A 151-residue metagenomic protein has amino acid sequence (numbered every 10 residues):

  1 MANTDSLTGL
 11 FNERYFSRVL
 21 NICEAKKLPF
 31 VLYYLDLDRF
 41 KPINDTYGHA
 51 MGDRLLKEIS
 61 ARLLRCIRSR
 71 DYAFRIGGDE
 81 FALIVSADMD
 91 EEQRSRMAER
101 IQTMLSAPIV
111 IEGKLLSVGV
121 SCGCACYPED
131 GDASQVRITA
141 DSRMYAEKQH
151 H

Functional and structural regions predicted by a protein language model:
M1, E13-P29, S60-R68: Short regulatory alpha-helical coupling segments that immediately precede and/or link into cyclic nucleotide signaling
M1-R18, L35-H49, K57: Conserved nucleotide-binding and Mg2+-coordinating catalytic segments in signaling enzymes
V31, S121: Cell-envelope/extracellular polymer assembly enzymes that use nucleotide-activated donors
N44-G52, G77-G78, H151: A short glycine-centered flexible hinge/capping loop motif at secondary-structure junctions
D45, I84-D88, Y127-P128: Residue-level recognition of strand-loop junctions within catalytic nucleotide-signaling folds
Y72-R75: A short pre-motif secondary-structure segment
E91, S95-Q102, S106, E112-K114 (+2 more regions): Catalytic-core segments of nucleotide cyclases and related cyclic-nucleotide turnover enzymes
